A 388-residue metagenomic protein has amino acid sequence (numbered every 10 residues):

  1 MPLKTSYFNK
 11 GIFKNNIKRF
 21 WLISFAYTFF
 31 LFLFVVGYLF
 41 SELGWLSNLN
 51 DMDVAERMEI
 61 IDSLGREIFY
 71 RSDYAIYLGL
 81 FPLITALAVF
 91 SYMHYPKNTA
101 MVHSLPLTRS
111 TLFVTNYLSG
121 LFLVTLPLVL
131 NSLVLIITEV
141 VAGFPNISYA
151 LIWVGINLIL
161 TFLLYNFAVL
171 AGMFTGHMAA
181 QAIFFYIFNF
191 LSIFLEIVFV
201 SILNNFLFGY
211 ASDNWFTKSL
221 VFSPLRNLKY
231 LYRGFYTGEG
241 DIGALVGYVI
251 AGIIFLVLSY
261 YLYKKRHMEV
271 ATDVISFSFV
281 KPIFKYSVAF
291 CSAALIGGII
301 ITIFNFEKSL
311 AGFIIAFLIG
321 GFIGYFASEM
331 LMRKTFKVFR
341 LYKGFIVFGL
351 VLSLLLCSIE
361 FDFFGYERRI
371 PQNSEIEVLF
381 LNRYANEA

Functional and structural regions predicted by a protein language model:
M1-T28: Aromatic- and glycine-rich beta-strand/loop motifs that create alpha-glucan
L3-T5, E42-R66, F194-L262, R266-F279 (+4 more regions): Terminal transmembrane helical anchor/hairpin motif
L31-L46, L133: Alpha-helical transmembrane segments of multi-pass membrane proteins
L64, L118-Q181, F185, I193: Secretory targeting signals
F69-N98: Long, hydrophobic alpha-helical segments
Y92-F122, V270-T272: Helix-loop-helix units of permease transmembrane domains in multi-pass membrane transporters, especially ABC
A179-S192, L341-S353: Central hydrophobic cores of alpha-helical transmembrane segments in multi-pass integral membrane proteins
V288-C291, S328-Y366: Internal/C-terminal transmembrane anchor helices
